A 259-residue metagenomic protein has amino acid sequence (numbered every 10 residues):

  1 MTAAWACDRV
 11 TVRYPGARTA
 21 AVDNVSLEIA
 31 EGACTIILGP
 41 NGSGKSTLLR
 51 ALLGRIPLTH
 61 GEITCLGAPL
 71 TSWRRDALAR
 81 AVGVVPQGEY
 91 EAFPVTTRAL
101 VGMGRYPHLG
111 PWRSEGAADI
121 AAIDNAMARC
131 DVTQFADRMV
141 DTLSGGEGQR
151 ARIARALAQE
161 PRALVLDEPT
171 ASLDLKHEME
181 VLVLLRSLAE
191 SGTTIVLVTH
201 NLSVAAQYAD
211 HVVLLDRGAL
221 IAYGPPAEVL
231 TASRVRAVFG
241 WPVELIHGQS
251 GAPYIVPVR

Functional and structural regions predicted by a protein language model:
M1-C7, T11-N24, S72-R74, A92: A short, flexible loop at the N-terminus of ABC-type nucleotide-binding domains that lies
L53: Helix-to-loop junction immediately C-terminal to a conserved catalytic motif
G61-P69, L78: Conserved ABC transporter NBD signature motif
R113, M139-L143, E147: Conserved ABC ATPase signature
E160: Conserved catalytic motifs of ABC-family nucleotide-binding domains
L164-E168: Catalytic Walker B motif of ABC-type/P-loop ATPase nucleotide-binding domains
A237-R259: ABC ATPase nucleotide-binding domains
